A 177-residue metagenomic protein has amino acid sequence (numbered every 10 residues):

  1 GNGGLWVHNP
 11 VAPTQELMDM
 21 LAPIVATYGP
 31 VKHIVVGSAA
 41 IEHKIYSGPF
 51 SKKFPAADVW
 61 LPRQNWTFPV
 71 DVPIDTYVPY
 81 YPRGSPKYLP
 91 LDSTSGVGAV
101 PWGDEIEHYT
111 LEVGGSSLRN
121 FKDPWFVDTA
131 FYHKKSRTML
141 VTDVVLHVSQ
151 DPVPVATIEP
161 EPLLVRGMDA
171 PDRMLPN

Functional and structural regions predicted by a protein language model:
G1-A12, E16-D19, V72-M168: Catalytic core of the metallo-beta-lactamase
V11-H33, A39-I41, I45-K53, H147-N177: Cap/insert and terminal regions of metallo-dependent hydrolase folds
P23-G103: Active-site HxH/HxHxD metal-binding segment of metal-dependent hydrolases
